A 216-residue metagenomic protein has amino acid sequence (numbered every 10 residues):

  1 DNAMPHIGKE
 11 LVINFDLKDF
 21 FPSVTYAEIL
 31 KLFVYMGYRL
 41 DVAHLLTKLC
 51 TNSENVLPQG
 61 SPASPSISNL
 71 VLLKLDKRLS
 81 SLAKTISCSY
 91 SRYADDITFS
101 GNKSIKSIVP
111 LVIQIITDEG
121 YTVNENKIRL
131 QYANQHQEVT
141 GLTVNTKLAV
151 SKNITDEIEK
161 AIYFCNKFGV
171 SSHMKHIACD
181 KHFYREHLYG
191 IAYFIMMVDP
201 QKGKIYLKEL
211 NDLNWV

Functional and structural regions predicted by a protein language model:
D1, S81-I86: Short amphipathic beta-strand starts and helix->beta connectors
D1-S61, L70-R78, N102-V216: Right-hand nucleic-acid polymerase module
N14-K18, G60, S64, T85-G101: Catalytic palm active-site di-aspartate
I67: "…together with the soluble PPM/PP2C metallo-phosphatase catalytic core" -> "…together with the soluble PPM/PP2C
